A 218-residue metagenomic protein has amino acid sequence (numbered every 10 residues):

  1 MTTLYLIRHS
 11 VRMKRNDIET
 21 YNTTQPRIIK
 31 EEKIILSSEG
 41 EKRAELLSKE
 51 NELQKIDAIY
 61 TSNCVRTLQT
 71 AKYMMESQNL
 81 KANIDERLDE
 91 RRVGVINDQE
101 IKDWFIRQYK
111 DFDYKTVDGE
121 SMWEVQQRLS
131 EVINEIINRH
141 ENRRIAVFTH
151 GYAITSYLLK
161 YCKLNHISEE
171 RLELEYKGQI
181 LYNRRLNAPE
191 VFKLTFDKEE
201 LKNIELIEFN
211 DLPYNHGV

Functional and structural regions predicted by a protein language model:
M1-T2, E50, N83-I84, E90-K102 (+1 more regions): Acidic, low-complexity terminal tails and accessory targeting/binding regions of phosphate-metabolizing enzymes
T2-Q78: Active-site-proximal alpha-helix that buttresses catalytic centers in soluble enzyme cores
T3-I7, R143-T149, A153: Beta-strand elements within well-structured catalytic alpha/beta cores of enzymes that handle phosphate/sulfate esters
R15-Q25, N97-I106, K163: Short, flexible, mixed-charge acidic loops at enzyme active sites
K30-I35, E76-E131, Y182-L186: Phosphate-handling substructures
E52-K55, I136-R143: Glycine-rich phosphate-binding loop signature in dinucleotide/nucleotide-binding domains
T61-S62, Q127, F148-T149: Short beta-strand scaffold positions
Y73, S156-K160: Active-site signature of alpha/beta-hydrolase-fold catalytic machinery across serine- and Asp/Cys-nucleophile hydrolases
